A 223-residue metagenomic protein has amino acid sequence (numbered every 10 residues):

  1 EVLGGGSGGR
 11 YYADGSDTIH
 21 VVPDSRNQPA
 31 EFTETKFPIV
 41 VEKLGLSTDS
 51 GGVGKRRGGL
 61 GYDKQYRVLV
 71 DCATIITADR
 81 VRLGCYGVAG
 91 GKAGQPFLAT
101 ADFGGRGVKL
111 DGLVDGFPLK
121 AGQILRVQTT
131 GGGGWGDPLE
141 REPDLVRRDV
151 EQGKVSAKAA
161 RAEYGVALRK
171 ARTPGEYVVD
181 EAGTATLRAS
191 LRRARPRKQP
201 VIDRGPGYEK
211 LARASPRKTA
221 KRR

Functional and structural regions predicted by a protein language model:
E1-R217: Glycine/proline-enriched, intrinsically flexible loops and inter-domain linkers
R217-R223: Long, low-complexity, intrinsically disordered segments
